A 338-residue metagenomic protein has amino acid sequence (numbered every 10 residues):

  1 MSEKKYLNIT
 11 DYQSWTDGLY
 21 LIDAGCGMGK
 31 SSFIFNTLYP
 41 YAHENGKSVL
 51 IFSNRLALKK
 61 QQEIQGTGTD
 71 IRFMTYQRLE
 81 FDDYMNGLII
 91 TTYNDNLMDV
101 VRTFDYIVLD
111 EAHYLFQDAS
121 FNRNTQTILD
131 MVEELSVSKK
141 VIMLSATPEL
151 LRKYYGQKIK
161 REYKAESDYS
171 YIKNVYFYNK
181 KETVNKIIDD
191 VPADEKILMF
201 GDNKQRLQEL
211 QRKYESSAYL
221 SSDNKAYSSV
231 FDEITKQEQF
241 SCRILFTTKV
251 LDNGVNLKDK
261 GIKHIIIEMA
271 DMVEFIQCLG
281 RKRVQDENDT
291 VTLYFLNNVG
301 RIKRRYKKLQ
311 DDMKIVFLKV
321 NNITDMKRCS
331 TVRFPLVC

Functional and structural regions predicted by a protein language model:
C26, S31-L38, A42, G46-T67 (+2 more regions): Conserved Walker A/P-loop ATP-binding site and its immediately adjacent core in helicase/helicase-like ATPase domains
K47-K60, I187-K213: Conserved strand-helix element at the start of the C-terminal RecA-like helicase core
F52-V101, S229-K236: Inter-Walker segment of RecA-like/P-loop motor cores
D95-E133: SF2 helicase catalytic motif II
T147-V191: Interdomain hinge/linker at the junction between the two RecA-like core domains of SF2 helicases
A218-T248: Conserved helicase ATPase core of P-loop NTP-dependent helicases/translocases
F246, V255-M269, V291-L293: A short beta-strand element within the Helicase C-terminal
E268-L293: Conserved SF2 helicase motif VI
